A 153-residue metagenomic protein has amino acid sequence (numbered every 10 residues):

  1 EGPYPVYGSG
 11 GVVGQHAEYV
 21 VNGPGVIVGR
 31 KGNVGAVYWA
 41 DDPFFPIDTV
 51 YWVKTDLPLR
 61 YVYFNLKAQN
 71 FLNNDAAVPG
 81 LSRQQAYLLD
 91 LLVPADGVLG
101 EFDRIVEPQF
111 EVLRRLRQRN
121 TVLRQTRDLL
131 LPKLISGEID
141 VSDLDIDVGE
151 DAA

Functional and structural regions predicted by a protein language model:
E1-P94, D143-A153: DNA target-recognition domains and sequence-specific DNA-contacting regions of bacterial/archaeal
A68, L72, L89-A153: Amphipathic alpha-helical coiled-coil/heptad-repeat segments
